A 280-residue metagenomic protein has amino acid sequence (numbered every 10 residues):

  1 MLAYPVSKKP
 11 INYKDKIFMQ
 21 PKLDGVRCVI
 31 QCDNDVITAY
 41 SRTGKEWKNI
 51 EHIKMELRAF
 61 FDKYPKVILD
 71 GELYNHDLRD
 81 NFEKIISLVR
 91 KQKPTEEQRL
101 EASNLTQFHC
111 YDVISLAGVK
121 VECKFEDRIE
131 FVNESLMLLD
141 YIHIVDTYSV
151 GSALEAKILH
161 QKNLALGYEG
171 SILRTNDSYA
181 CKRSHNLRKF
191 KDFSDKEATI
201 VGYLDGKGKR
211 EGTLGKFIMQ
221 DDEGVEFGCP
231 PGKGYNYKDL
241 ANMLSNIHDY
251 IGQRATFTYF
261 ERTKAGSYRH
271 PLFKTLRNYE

Functional and structural regions predicted by a protein language model:
L2-A3, K8-D15, A198-Y203: Short Pro/Gly-enriched beta-strand edge/turn motifs at strand-loop
L2-K9, S87-E96, V150-K157: Short, motif-level signal for alpha-helix interfacial/capping segments enriched in acidic residues and aromatics/proline
I11-L138, Y279: Covalent nucleotidyltransferase
F18-Q20, V26-G71, A180-E280: Classical nucleotidyltransferase
G71-L73, C110-A117, D146-S149, T175-D177 (+2 more regions): Short, structured patches in soluble enzyme cores that scaffold and shape functional sites
I142-I144: N-terminal, charged amphipathic alpha-helical interaction modules
D146-S194: Amphipathic alpha-helical
